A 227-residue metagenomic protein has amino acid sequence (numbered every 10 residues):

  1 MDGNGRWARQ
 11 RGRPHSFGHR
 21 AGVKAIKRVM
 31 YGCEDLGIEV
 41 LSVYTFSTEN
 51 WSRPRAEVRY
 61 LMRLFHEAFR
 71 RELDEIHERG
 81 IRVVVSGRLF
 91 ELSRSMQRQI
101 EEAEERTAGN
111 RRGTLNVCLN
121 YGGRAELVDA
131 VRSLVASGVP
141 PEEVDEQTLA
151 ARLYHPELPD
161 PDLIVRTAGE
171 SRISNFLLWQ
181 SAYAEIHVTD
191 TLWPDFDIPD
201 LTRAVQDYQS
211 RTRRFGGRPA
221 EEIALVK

Functional and structural regions predicted by a protein language model:
M1-K227: Flexible, compositionally biased loop and terminal segments
